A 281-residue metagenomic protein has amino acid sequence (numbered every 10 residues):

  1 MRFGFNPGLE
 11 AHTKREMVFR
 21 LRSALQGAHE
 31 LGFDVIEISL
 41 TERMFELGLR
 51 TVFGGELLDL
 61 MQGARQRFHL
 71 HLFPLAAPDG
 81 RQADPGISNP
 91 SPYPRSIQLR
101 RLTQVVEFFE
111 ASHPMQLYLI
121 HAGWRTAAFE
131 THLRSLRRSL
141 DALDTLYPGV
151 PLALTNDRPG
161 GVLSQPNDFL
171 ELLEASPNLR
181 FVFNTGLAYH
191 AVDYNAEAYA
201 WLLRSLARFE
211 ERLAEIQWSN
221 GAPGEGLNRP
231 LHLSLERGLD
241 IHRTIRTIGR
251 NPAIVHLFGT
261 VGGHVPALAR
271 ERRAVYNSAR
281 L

Functional and structural regions predicted by a protein language model:
M1-R2, H29, L99-P114, R134-D141 (+4 more regions): Histidine-acidic metal/acid-base catalytic patches
M1-T103, L281: N-terminal pre-domain/capping segments
F3-L9, I36-I38, Q66-L72, Q116-I120 (+4 more regions): Hydrophobic faces of well-ordered beta-strands that scaffold small-molecule active sites in alpha/beta enzyme cores
G4, L9-H12, R81, P85 (+4 more regions): Alpha-helical context
E10-R20, S39-G55, A76-G80, R125-L133 (+5 more regions): Acidic-and-aromatic substrate-binding clefts and catalytic sites of carbohydrate-active enzymes
R20-S23, D168, R243: An acidic, carboxylate-rich microenvironment
Q62-G63, P78-R180: Active-site acidic/histidine proton-transfer and metal-coordination neighborhood in alpha/beta enzyme cores
